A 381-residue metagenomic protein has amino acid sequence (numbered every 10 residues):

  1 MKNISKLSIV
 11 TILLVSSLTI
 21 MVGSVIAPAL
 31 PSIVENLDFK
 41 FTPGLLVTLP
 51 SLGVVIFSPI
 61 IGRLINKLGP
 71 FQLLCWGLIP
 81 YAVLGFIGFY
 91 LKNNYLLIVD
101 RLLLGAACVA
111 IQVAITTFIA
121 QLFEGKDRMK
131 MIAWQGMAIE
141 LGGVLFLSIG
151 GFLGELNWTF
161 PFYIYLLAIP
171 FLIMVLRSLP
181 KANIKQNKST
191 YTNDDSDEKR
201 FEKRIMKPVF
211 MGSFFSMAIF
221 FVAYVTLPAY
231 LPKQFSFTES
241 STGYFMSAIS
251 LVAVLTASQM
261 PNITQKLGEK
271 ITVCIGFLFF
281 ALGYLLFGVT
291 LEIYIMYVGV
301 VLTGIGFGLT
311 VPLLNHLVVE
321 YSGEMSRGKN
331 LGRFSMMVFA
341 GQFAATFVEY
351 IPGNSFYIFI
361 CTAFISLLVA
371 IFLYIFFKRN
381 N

Functional and structural regions predicted by a protein language model:
K2, P180-V209: Juxtamembrane intracellular "pre-TM" segments in multi-pass secondary transporters
T48-G62, S247-Q259: Central cavity-lining transmembrane alpha-helices of secondary-active solute carriers, predominantly the Major
I56-N93: Conserved MFS/SLC helix-loop-helix module at the cytosolic interface between two early adjacent transmembrane helices
S58-G69, T256-G268, G353: Helix-to-loop junctions at the C-terminal end of transmembrane segments in multipass secondary transporters
Y95-L103, G283, Y294-L302: Paired small-residue
D100-I139: Cytoplasmic helix-loop-helix junction between adjacent transmembrane helices in 12-TM secondary transporters
W134-R177: Helix-loop-helix hairpin linking two adjacent transmembrane segments in secondary transporters
V319-F356, T362: A late C-terminal transmembrane helix in Major Facilitator Superfamily
